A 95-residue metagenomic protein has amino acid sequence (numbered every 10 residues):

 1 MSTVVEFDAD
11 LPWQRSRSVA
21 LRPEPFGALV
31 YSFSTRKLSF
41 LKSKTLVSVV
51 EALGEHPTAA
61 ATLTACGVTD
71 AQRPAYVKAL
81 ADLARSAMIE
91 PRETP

Functional and structural regions predicted by a protein language model:
M1-R36: Long, low-complexity, charged/polar intrinsically disordered regions in eukaryotic proteins
S2, S34-P95: Long, charge-rich, low-complexity alpha-helical segments
